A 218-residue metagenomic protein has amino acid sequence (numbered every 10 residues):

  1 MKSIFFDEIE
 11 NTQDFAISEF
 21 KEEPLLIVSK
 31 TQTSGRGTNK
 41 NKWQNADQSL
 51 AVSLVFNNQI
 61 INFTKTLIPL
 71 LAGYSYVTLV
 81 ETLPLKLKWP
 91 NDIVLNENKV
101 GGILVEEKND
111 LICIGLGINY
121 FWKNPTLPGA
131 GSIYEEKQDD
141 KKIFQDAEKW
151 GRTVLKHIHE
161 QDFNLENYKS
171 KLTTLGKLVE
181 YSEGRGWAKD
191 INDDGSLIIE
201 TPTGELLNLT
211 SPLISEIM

Functional and structural regions predicted by a protein language model:
M1-T78, I217: N-terminal lobe of the biotin/lipoate ligase/transferase fold
I60-L87, L95-M218: Long, positively charged amphipathic alpha-helical accessory segments at protein N-termini or as interdomain linkers
